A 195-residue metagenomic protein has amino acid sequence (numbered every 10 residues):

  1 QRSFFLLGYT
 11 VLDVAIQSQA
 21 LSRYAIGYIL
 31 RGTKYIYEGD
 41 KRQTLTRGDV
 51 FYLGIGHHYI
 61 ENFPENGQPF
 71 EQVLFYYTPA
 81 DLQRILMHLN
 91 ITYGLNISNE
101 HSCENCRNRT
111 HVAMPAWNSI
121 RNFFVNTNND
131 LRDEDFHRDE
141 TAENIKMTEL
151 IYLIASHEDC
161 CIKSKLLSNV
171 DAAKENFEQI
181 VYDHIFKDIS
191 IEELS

Functional and structural regions predicted by a protein language model:
Q1-R2, R23-G27, N126, T141-I145 (+1 more regions): Short acidic/polar alpha-helix capping motifs at helix-coil junctions
R2-N99: N-terminal regulatory/effector-sensing and dimerization cores that precede helix-turn-helix DNA-binding domains
A25-G27, S168, S195: Small-side-chain structural scaffolding
L74-A80, N105, T127-N129, A173 (+1 more regions): Juxtamembrane/interfacial segments around transmembrane helices
L89-T92, T127, H184: Alpha-helix boundary/capping residues
S98-N118, L131-E193: Short, Lys/Arg-enriched, Trp-marked, Pro/Gly-tolerant hinge/linker segments that flank
I120-F123, T127: Amphipathic alpha-helices that form helix-helix packing interfaces
